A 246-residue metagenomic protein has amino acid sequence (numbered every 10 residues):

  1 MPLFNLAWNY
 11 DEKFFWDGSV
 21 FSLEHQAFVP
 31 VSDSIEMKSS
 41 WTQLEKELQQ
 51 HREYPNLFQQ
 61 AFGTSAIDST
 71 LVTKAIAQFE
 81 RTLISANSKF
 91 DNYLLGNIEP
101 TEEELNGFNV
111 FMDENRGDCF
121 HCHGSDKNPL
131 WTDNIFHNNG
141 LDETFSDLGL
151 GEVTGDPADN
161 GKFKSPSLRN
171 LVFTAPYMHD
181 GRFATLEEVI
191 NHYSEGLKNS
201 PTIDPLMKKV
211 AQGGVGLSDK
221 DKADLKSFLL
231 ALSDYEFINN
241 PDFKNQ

Functional and structural regions predicted by a protein language model:
M1-F28, K89-P205, N239-Q246: Short glycine/threonine-rich turn/loop motifs
D11-A66, L168-L171, H179, F183 (+1 more regions): Axial heme c-ligation environment in periplasmic c-type cytochrome domains
V29-L105, N109, D113-E114, G124-T132 (+2 more regions): Post-cleavage N-terminal segment of exported redox proteins
